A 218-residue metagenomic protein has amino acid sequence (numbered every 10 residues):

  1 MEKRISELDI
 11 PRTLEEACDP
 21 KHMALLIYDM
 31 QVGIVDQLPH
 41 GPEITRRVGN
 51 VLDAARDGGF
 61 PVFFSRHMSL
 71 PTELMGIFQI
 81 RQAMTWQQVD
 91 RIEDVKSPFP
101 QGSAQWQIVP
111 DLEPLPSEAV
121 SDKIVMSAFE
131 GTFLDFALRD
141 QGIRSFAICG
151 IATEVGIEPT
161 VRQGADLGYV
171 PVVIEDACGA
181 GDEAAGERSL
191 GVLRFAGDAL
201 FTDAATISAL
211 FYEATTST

Functional and structural regions predicted by a protein language model:
M1-A24, N50-G58, Q82, W86-T218: Active-site-adjacent betaalpha module
H22-A54, F63: Short, contiguous, helix-prone interaction/anchoring segments in small proteins
Q31, M68, A177: Short beta-to-alpha linker loops that shape the active-site pocket of alpha/beta-hydrolase fold enzymes
G33, S69-E73, G156: Short, active-site-adjacent cap segments at secondary-structure transitions
V35, T72-E73, A128, D182: Conserved protein kinase catalytic core
A55-L74: Von Willebrand factor
L74-R81: Glycine-rich loop at the start of a catalytic domain that most often binds anionic cofactors/ligands
